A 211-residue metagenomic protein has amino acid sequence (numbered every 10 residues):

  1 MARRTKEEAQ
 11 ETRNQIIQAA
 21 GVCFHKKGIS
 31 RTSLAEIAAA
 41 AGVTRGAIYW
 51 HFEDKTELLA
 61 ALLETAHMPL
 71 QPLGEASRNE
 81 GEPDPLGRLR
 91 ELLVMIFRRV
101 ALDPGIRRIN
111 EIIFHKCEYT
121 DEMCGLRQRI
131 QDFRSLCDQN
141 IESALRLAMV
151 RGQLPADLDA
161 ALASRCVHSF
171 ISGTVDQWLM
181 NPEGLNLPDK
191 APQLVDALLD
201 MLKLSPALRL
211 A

Functional and structural regions predicted by a protein language model:
M1-K27, R31-V43, T56-A60: Basic, helix-initiating cap at the start of DNA-binding domains
G42-F52: Short hydrophobic/aromatic patch on the recognition helix
F52, A60-A66: Alpha-helical DNA-contacting segments of helix-turn-helix folds
A61, E75-R108, A160-V167, A207-L208: Hydrophobic alpha-helical connector segments
Q71, E75, P83, G87 (+3 more regions): Amphipathic alpha-helical packing segments from all-alpha helical-bundle domains
V94, R98-E142: Short secondary-structure transition hinges
R99-L102, Y119, S143, L147 (+2 more regions): Amphipathic C-terminal alpha-helical segment
